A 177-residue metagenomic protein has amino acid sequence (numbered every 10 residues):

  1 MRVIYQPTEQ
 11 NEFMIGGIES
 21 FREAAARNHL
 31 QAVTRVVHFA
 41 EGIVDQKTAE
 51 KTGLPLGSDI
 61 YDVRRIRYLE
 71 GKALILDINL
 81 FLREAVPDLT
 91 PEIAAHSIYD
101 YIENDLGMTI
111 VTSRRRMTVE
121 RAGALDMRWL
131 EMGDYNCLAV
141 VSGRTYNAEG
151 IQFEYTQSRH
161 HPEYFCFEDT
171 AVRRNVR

Functional and structural regions predicted by a protein language model:
M1-L56, V86-H96, D100-V111, C166-R177: HTH-adjacent hinge/linker in prokaryotic transcriptional regulators
R22, R67-L69: Short, charged beta->alpha transition segments
F39-E41, I66, G143-R144: Residue-level recognition of beta-strand microenvironments
E50, V63, E70: Internal active-site segments that recognize and position negatively charged phosphoryl groups and nucleotide moieties
G53-L56, L69-K72, F81-A85, P91-E92 (+1 more regions): C-terminal regulatory/effector modules of DNA-binding transcriptional regulators
D59-Y61: A short beta-strand signature within small-molecule sensing/ligand-binding domains used in signal transduction
